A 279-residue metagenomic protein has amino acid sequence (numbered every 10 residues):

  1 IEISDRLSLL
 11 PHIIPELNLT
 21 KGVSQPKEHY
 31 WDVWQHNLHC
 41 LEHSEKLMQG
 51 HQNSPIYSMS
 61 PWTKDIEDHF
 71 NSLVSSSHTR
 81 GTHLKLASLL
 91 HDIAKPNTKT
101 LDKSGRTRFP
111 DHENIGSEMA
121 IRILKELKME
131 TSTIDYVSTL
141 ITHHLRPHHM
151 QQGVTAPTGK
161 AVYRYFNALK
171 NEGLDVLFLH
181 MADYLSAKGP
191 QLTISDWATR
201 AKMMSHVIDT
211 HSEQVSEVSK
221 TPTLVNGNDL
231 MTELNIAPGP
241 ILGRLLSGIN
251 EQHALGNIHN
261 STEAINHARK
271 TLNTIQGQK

Functional and structural regions predicted by a protein language model:
I1-M181, L192: Conserved, hydrophobic alpha-helical core segments of structured domains
A120-K128, A187-K279: Charged substrate- and nucleic-acid-binding regions of tRNA-handling and nucleotidyl-transfer enzymes, centered on
L177-H180, Y184-S186, D229: A basic, often C-terminal nucleic-acid-binding module that engages the phosphate backbone, implemented in DNA
